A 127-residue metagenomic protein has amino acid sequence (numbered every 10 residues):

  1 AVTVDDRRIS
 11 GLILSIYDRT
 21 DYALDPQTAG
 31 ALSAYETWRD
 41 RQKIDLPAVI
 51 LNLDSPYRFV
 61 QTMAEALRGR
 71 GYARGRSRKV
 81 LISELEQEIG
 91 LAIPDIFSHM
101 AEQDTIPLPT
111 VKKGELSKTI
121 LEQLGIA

Functional and structural regions predicted by a protein language model:
A1-A127: PLP-dependent amino-acid enzyme catalytic core
